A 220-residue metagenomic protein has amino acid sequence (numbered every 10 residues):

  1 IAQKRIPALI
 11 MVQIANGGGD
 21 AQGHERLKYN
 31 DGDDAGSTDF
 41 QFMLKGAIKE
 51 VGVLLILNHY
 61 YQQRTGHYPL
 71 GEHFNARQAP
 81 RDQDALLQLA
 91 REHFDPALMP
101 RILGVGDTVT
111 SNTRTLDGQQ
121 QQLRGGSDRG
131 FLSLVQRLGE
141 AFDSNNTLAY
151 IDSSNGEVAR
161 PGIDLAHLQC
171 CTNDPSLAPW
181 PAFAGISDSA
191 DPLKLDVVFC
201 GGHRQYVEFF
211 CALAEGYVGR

Functional and structural regions predicted by a protein language model:
I1-L103, V109-G118: Conserved acidic, metal-coordinating active-site core of Asp-based, Mg2+-dependent phosphoryl-transfer enzymes
D33, H67, E72, G126 (+2 more regions): Intrinsically disordered, low-complexity regions
F40-F42, Y68, F74, F94 (+6 more regions): Phenylalanine-focused residue identity feature
V53, D82-P192: Acidic, Mg2+-coordinating phosphoryl-transfer loop and its flanking beta/alpha structural elements, shared across
D174-R220: C-terminal accessory extensions appended to soluble enzyme cores
